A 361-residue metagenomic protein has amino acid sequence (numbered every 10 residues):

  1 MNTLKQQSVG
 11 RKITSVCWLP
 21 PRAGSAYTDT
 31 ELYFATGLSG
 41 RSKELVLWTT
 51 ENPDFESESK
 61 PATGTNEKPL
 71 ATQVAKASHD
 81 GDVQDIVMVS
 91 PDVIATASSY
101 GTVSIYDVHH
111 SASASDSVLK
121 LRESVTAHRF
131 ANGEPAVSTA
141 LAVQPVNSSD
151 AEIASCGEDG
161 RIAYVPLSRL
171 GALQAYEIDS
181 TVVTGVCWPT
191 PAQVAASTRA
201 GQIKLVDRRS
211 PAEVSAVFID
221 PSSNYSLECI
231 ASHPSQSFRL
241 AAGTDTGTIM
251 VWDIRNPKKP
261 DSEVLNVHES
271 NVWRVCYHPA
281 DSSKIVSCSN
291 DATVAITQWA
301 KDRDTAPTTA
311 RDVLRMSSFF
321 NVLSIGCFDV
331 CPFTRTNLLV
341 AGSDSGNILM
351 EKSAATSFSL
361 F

Functional and structural regions predicted by a protein language model:
M1-Q7, G24-A75, V103-E123: Beta-propeller domains
N2-Q7, T72-K76, A112, R122-A131 (+4 more regions): A short beta-strand motif characteristic of beta-propeller blades
L4-S8, I13, D261-C276, D304-P332: Conserved blade-ending motifs and adjacent loop-strand segments that build the rim/top face of beta-propeller domains
R11-A23, D80-M88, H128-P145, I178-P189 (+3 more regions): Canonical WD40 repeat/beta-propeller blade segments in eukaryotic WD-repeat proteins
G24-T36, D92-A95, N147-A154, A172 (+8 more regions): Structural hallmark of WD40 beta-propellers
G40-V46, Y100-S104, T139, D159-A163 (+8 more regions): Short coil/turn segments within WD40 beta-propeller repeats
E51, V108-S111, L167-L170, R208-P211 (+3 more regions): Short loop/turn segments that connect beta-strands within beta-propeller blades
C327-F361: Blade-level signature of beta-propeller repeat domains, shared across WD40, Kelch, NHL, RCC1 and BNR/Asp-box propellers
